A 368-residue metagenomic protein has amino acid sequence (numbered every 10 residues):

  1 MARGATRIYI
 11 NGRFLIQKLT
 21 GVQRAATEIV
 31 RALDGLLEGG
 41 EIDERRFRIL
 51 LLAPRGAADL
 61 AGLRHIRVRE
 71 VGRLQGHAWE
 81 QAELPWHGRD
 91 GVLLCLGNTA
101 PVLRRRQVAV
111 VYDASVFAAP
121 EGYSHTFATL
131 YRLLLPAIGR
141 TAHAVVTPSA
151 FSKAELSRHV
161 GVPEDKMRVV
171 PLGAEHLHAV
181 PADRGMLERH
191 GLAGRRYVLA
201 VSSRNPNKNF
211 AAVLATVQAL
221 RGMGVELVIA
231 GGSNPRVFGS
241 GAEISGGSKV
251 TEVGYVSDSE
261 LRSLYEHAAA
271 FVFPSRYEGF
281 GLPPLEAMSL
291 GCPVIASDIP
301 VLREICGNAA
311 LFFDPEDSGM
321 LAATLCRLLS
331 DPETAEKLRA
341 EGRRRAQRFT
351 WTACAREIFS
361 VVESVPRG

Functional and structural regions predicted by a protein language model:
M1-G368: Carbohydrate transferase catalytic cores enriched for Leloir-type hexosyltransferases
